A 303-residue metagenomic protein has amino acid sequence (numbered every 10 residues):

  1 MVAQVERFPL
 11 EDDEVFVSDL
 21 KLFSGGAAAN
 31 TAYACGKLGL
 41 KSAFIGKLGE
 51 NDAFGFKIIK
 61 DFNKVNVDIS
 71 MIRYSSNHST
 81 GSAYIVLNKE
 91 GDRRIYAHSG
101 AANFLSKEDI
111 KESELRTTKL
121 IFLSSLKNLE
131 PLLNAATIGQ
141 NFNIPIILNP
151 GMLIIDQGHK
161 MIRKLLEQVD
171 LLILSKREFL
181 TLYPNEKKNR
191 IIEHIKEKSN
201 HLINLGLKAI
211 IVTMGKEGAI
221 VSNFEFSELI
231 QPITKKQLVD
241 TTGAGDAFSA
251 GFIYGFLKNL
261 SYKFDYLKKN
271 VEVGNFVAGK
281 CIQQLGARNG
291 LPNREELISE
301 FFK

Functional and structural regions predicted by a protein language model:
M1-I45, A53-K60, K64-V67, L238: Glycine-rich phosphate/adenosyl-contacting loop at the front of the ribokinase-like
F16, N185-K303: Conserved phosphate-binding/catalytic region of the ribokinase-like
K41-S42, I69, I146, I210 (+1 more regions): Hydrophobic anchor at the start of a short beta-strand that flanks the dinucleotide cofactor-binding loop
G46-E50, S70-S79, G151, I211-M214: Beta-strand->loop->alpha-helix junctions that form or flank phosphate-binding loops in nucleotide-handling enzymes
S70, Y74-S75, I85-S125, L129: Conserved phosphate-binding/catalytic loop of the ribokinase/pfkB sugar-kinase fold
S82-V86, R94, G218-S222: Short beta-strand scaffold segments in enzyme catalytic cores
E114-R116, L166, N204: A short, aliphatic-rich alpha-helical micro-motif
L120-I195, E217-A219: Conserved beta-alpha-beta core of the PfkB/ribokinase-like small-molecule kinase fold
